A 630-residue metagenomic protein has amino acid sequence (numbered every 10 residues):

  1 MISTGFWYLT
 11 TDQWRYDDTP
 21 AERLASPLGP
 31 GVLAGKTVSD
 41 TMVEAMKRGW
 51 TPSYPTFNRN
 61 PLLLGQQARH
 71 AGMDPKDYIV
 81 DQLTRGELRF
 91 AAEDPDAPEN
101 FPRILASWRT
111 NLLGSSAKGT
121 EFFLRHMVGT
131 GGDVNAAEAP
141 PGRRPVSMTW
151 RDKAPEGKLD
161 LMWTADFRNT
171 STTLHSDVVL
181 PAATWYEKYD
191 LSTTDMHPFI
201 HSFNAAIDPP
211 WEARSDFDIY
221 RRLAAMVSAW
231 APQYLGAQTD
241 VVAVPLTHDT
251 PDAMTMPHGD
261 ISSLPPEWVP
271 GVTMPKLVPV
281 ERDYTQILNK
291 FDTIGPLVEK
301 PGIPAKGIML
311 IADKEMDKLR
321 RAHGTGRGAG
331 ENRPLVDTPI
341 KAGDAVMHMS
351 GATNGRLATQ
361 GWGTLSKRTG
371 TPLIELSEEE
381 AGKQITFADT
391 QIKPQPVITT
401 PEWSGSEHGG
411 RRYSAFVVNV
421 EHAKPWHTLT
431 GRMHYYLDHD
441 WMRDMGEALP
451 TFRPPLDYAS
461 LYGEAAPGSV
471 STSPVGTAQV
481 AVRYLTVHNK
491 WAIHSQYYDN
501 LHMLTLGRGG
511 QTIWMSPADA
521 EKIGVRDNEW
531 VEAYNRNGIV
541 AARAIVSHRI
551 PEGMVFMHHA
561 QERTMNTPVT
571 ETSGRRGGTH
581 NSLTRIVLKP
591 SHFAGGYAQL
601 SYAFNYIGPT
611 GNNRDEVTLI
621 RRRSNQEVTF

Functional and structural regions predicted by a protein language model:
M1-H175, T184, Y284-I523: Extended redox/cofactor-interaction regions of prokaryotic respiratory oxidoreductases
P52-K76, V80-Q82, D218-P279, K300 (+8 more regions): Long, contiguous, secondary-structure-rich segments that constitute the structural scaffold of globular domains
W108, F199-P209: Flexible glycine/proline-enriched surface loops and loop-helix/loop-strand junctions
G114, W150, L159-W163, K188-T194 (+1 more regions): Alpha-helix capping and helix-loop boundary segments enriched in small/acidic/polar residues
R125-V128, A182-E187, S547, T564-V569: Acidic, Ser/Thr-rich peripheral helices and adjacent loops at domain boundaries
V128, G132, L180, T184 (+1 more regions): Hydrophobic/aromatic-lined pockets within catalytic cores
L159-L161, F167, A206-S228, E532: Phosphate/diphosphate-binding loops
L174-F203: Flexible glycine/proline-rich, aromatic-decorated loop/lid segments
